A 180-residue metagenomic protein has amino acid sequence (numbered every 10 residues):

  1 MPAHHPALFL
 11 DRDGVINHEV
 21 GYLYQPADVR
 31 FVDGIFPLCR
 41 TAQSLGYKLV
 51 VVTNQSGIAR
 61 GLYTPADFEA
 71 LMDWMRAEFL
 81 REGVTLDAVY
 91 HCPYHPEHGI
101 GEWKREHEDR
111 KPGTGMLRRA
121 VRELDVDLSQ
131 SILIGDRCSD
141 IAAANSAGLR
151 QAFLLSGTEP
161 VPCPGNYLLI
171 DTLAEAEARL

Functional and structural regions predicted by a protein language model:
M1-V50, R81: Active-site neighborhood of HAD-like aspartate-dependent phosphohydrolases
P2-A3, A66-E69, D73-A88, E97-L133 (+1 more regions): Asp-based, Mg2+/Mn2+-dependent phosphohydrolase catalytic module
R12-G14, P93-H95, S156: Short, small-residue-rich loop/turn micro-motifs
G14, G34, G57, G61 (+3 more regions): Glycine-centered flexibility sites
I16-V32, I58-D67, R81-V84, Y94 (+1 more regions): Metal-dependent phosphoesterase signature
S44-Y47, Y90, L169: Ser/Thr/Pro/Gly-rich low-complexity disordered regions
